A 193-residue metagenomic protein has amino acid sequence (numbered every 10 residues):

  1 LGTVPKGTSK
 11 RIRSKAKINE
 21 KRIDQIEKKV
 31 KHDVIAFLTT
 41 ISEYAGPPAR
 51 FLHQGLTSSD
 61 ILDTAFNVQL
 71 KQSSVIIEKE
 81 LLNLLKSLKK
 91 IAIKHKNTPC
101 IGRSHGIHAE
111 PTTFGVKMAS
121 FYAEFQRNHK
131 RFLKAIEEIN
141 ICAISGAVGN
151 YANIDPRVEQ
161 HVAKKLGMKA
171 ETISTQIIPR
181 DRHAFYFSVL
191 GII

Functional and structural regions predicted by a protein language model:
L1-Y151, D155-H161, A170: A helix-coil-helix interface module used to build multimeric assemblies and to scaffold catalytic/cofactor sites
D60, E138, T172, I178-F185: Intrinsic-disorder/low-complexity, polar/charged segments
N128, Q176-I193: Glycine-rich anion/phosphate-binding loop at the beta-strand->alpha-helix junction
H161-I178: A short, charged helix-loop
